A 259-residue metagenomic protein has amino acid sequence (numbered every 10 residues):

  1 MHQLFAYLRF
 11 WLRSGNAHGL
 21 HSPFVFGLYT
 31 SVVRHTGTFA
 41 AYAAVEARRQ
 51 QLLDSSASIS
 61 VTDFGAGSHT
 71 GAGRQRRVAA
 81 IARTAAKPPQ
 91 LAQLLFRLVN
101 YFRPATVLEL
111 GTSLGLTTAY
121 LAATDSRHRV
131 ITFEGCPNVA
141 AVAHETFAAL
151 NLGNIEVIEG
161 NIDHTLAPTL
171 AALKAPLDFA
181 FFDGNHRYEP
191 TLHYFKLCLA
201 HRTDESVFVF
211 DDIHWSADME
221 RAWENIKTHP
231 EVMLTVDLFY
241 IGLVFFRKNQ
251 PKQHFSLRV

Functional and structural regions predicted by a protein language model:
M1-F181, N185-V207, I213-V259: A short alpha-helical cap/connector motif
